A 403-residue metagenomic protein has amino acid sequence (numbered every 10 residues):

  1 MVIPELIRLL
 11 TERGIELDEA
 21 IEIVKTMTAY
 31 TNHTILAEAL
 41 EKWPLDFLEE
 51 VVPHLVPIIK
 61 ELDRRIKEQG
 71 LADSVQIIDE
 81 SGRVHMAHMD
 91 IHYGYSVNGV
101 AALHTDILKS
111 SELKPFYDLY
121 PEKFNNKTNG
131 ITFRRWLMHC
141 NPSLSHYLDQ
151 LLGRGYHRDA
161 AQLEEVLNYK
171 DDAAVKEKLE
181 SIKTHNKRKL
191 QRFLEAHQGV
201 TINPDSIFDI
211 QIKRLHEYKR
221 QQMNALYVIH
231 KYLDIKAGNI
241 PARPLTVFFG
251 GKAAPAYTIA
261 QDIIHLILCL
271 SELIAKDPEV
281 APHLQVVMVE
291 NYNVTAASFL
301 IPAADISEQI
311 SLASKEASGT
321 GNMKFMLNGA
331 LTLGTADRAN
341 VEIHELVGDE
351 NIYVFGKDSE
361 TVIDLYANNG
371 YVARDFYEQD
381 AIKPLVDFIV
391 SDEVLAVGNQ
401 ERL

Functional and structural regions predicted by a protein language model:
M1-L403: A conserved ligand/cofactor-binding region detector
